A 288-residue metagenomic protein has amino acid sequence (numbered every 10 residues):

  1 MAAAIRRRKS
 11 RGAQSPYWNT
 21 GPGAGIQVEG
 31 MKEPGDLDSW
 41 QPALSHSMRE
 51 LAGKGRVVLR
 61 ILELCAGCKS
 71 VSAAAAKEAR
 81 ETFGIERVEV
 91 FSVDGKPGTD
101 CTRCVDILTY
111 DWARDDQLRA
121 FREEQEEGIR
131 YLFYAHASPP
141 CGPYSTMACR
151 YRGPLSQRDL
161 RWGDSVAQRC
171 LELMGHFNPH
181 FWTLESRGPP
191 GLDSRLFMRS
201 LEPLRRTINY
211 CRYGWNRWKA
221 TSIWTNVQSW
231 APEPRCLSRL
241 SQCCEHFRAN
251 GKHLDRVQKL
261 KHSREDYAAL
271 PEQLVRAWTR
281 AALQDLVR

Functional and structural regions predicted by a protein language model:
I5-R288: Conserved active-site and SAM-binding loop architecture of S-adenosyl-L-methionine-dependent nucleic-acid
